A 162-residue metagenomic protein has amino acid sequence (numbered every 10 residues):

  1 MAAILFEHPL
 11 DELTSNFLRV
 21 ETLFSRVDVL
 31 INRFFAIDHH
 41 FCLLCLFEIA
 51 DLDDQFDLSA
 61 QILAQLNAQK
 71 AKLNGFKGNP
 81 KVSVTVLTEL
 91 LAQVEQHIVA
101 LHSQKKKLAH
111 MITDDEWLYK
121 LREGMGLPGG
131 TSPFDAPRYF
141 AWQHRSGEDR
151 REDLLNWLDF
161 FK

Functional and structural regions predicted by a protein language model:
I4-A64: N-terminal ordered "arm"
H8-D11, S15-L18, Q61-A64, T85 (+3 more regions): Alpha-helix boundary/N-cap detector
D53-E116: Hydrophobic/aromatic-rich structural module bridging two neighboring secondary-structure elements via a short loop
L101-K162: Charged, well-structured binding/catalytic surfaces in domain cores that contact anionic ligands
